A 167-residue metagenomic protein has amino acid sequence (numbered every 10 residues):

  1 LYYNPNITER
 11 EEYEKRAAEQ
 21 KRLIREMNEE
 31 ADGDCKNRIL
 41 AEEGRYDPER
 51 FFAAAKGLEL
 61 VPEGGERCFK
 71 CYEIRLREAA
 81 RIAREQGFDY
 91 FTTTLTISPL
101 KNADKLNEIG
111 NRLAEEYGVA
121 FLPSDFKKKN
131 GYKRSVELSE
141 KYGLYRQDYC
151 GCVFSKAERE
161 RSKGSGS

Functional and structural regions predicted by a protein language model:
L1-S167: Nucleotide-activated chemistry modules centered on ATP-dependent adenylation/adenylyltransferase
